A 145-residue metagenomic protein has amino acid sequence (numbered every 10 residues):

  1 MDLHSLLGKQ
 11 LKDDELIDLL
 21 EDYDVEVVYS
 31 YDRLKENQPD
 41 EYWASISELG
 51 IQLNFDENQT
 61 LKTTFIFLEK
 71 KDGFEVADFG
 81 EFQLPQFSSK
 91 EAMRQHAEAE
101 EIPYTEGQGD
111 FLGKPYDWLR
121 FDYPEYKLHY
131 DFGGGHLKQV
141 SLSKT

Functional and structural regions predicted by a protein language model:
H4-D18: A glycine-biased structural micro-motif
E15-Q59, P85-K138, L142-K144: A cross-family detector of function-defining hotspots
E41-W43, F74-A77: Homeobox/homeodomain signature
N54-E75: An N-terminal amphipathic alpha-helical segment
E75-P85: Short histidine-centered catalytic/ligand-binding loop motif
